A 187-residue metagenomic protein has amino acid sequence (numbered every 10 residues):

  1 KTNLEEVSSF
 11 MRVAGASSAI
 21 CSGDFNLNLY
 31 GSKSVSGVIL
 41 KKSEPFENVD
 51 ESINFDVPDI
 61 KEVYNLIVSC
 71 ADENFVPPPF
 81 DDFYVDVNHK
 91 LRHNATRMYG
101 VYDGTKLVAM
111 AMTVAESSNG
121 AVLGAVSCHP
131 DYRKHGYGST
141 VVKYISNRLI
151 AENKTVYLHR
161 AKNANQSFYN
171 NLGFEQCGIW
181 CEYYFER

Functional and structural regions predicted by a protein language model:
K1-E51, C181-F185: Acyl-donor-binding surface of acyltransferase catalytic domains
T2-F10, G124, C128, K134-R148 (+2 more regions): Conserved acetyl-CoA-binding loop-helix of GNAT-fold acetyltransferases
N3, D59-E62, N119, N165: Short phosphate-engaging motifs
I20-N26, V156-N170, E175-Q176, C181-R187: Conserved beta-strand-loop-alpha-helix junction that forms the acyl-donor binding cleft
E44-D82: Short amphipathic alpha-helix that is part of the acyltransferase structural core
P78-S127: A conserved beta-strand-loop-helix scaffold within acyl/acetyltransferase catalytic domains
G100-Y102, V114, H135-R148, L158-A161 (+2 more regions): Recognition helices and adjacent regulatory flanks at domain boundaries
